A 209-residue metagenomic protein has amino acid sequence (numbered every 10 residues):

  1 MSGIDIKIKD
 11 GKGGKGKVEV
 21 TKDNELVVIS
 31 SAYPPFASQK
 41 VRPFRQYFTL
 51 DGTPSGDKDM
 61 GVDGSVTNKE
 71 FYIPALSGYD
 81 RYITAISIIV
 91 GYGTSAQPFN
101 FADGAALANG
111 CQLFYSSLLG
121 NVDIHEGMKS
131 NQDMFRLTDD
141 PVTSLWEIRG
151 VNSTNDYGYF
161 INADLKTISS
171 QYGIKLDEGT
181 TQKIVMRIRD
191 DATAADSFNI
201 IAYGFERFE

Functional and structural regions predicted by a protein language model:
M1-G13, K22, I29-E209: Beta-strand-centric surfaces of beta-sandwich/beta-rich domains
V18-E19: Small-residue hinge/turn detector
